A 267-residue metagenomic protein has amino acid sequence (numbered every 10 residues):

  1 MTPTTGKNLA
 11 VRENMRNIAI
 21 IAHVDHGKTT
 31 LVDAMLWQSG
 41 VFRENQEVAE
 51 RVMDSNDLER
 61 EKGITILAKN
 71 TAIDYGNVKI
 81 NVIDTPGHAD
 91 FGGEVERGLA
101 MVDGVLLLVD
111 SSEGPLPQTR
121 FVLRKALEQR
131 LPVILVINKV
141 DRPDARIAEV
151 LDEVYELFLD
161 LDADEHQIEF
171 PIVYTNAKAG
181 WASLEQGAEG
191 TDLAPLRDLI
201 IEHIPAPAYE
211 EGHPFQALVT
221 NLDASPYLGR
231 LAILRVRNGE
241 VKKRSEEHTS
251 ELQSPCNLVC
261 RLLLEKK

Functional and structural regions predicted by a protein language model:
M1-S250, P255: Structural and coupling elements of P-loop NTPases
E251-K267: Positively charged, low-complexity/disordered segments
